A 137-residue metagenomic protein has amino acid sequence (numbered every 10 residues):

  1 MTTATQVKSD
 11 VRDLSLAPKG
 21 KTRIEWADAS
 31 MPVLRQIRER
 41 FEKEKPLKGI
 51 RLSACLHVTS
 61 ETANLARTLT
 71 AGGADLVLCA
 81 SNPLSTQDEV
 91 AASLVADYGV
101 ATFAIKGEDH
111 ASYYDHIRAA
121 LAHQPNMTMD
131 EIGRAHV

Functional and structural regions predicted by a protein language model:
T2-R134: Metallocofactor- and cofactor-centric catalytic cores in central/energy metabolism, strongly enriched
